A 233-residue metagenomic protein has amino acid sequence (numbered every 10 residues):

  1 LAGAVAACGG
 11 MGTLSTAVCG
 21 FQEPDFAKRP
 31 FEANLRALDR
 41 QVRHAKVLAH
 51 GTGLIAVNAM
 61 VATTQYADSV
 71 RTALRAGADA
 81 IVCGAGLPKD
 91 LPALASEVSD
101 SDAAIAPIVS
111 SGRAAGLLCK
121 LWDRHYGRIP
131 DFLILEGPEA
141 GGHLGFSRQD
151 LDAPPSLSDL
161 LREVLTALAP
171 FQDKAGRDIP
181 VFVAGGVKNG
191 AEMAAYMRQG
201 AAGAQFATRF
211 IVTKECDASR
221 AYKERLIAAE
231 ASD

Functional and structural regions predicted by a protein language model:
L1-K174: Active-site entrance/lid segments in N-terminal catalytic domains of soluble metabolic enzymes
M60, V183-A184: Residue-level marker of alpha-helix boundaries and capping positions
G84, A184-G185: Short His-Asn-centered micro-motif
A140-F182, K188-D233: Conserved active-site-proximal phosphate/metal-binding subdomains
